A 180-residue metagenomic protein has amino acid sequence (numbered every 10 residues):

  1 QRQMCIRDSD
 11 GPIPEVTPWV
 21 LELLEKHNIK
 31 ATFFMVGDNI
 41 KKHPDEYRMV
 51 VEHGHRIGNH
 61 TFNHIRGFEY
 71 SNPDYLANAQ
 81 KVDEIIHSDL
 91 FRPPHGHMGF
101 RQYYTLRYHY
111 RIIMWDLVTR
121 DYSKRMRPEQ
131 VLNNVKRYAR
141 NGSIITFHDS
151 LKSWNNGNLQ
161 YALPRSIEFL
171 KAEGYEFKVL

Functional and structural regions predicted by a protein language model:
R2-I6: Short, small-residue-biased leader/transition segments that mark boundaries at the very start of proteins
R7-P12: Active-site-adjacent substrate/metal-binding segments within catalytic domains of carbohydrate-active enzymes
V16-K41, R48-V51, R56-T61, I113 (+1 more regions): Short, well-structured secondary-structure segments
K41, E52, N63-L180: Catalytic domains of cell-wall/extracellular-matrix polysaccharide-remodeling enzymes, centered on de-N-acetylation
